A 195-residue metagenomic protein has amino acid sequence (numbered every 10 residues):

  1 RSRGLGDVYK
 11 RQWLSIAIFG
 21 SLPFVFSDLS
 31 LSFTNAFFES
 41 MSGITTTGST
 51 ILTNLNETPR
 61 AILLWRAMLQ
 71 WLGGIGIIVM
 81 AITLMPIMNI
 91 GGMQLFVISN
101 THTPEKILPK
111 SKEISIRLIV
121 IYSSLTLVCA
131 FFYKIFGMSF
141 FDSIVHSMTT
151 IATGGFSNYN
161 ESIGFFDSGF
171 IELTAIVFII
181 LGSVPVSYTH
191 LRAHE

Functional and structural regions predicted by a protein language model:
R1-L5, Y9, H190, E195: Single conserved hydrophobic/aromatic residue that forms the stacking wall/gate of nucleotide- or nucleobase-binding
D7-L14, E113-S123: Alpha-helical transmembrane segments and their helix-start/interface "positive-inside/aromatic belt" motifs in integral
F19-Q70, I135-V186: P-loop potassium selectivity filter motif centered on the GYG triad
I44, I90-K112, S147-S157: Juxtamembrane inter-helical linkers in multi-pass membrane proteins
I51-L55, M93-T101, S187-R192: Helix-loop junctions at the membrane interface of multi-pass solute transporters
L69-I90, V177-L191: Transmembrane alpha-helical segments in integral membrane proteins
V79, T83-I87, C129-D142: Juxtamembrane and boundary regions of transmembrane helices in multi-pass small-molecule transporters and channels
